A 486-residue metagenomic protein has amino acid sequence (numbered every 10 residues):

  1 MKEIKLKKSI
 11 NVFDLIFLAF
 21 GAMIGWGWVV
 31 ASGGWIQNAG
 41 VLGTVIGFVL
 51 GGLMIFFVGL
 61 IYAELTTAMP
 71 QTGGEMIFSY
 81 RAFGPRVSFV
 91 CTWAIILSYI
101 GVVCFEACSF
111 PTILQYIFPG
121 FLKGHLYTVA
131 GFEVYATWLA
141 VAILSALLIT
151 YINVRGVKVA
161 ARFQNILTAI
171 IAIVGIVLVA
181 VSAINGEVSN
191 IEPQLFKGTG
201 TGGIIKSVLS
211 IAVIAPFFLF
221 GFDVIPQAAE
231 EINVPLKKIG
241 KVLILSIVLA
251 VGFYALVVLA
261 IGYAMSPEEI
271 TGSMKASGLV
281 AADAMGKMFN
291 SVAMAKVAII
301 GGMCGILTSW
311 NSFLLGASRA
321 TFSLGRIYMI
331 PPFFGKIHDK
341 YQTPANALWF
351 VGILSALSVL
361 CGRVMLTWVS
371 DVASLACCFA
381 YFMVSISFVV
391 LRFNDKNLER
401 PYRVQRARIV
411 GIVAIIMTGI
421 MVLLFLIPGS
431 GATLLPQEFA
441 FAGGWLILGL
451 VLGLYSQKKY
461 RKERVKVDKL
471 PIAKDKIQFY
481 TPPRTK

Functional and structural regions predicted by a protein language model:
M1-I10, F388-I409, G429-K486: Terminal cytosolic tails of multi-pass membrane transporters, especially the segment immediately following the final
K2-L6, N38, V45, F121-T137 (+1 more regions): Helix-loop-helix junctions that connect adjacent transmembrane segments in multi-pass membrane transporters
L6, T66, V90, L144-I170 (+3 more regions): Membrane-water interface regions at transmembrane-helix termini and the short interhelical loops of multi-pass membrane
K8-A19, G84-S98, V141-L144, T201-A215 (+4 more regions): Select transmembrane alpha-helical segments in multipass membrane proteins
G34-G40, T44, S109, F118-V134 (+5 more regions): Transmembrane helix-loop boundary segments of multi-pass membrane transporters
G34-Q37, I46-G47, F56-A146, Y151 (+2 more regions): Hydrophobic transmembrane alpha-helices that form the core helical bundles of multi-pass secondary transporters
I77-S79, G84, Y116-F121, G198 (+3 more regions): TM-loop-TM module centered on a large, flexible mid-protein loop between adjacent transmembrane helices in multi-pass
T137-V188, G202, L243-V248, S370-M383 (+2 more regions): Membrane-interface loop-to-helix entry segments
